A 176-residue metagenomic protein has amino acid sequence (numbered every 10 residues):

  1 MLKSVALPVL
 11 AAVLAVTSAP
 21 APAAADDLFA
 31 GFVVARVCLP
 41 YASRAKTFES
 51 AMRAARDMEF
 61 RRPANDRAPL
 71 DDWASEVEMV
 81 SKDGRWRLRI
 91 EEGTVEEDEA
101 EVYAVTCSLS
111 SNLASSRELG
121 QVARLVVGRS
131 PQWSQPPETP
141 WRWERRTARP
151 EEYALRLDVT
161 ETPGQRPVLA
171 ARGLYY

Functional and structural regions predicted by a protein language model:
M1-V9: Bacterial N-terminal signal peptides that target proteins for export
P8-T17: Bacterial N-terminal signal peptides
V16-A24: Bacterial Sec-dependent signal peptides at the C-terminal "C-region" and cleavage site
A23-V95: N-terminal leader/targeting segments
R53-P69, R124-W143: Short secondary-structure junctions
E78, R87-R89, V102-S108, A154-R156 (+1 more regions): Ordered hydrophobic segments in well-structured contexts
K82-W141: Long, charged/polar, surface-exposed segments that mediate recognition or autoinhibition
E138-Y176: Glycine-rich, aromatic-bearing surface loops/beta-hairpins
